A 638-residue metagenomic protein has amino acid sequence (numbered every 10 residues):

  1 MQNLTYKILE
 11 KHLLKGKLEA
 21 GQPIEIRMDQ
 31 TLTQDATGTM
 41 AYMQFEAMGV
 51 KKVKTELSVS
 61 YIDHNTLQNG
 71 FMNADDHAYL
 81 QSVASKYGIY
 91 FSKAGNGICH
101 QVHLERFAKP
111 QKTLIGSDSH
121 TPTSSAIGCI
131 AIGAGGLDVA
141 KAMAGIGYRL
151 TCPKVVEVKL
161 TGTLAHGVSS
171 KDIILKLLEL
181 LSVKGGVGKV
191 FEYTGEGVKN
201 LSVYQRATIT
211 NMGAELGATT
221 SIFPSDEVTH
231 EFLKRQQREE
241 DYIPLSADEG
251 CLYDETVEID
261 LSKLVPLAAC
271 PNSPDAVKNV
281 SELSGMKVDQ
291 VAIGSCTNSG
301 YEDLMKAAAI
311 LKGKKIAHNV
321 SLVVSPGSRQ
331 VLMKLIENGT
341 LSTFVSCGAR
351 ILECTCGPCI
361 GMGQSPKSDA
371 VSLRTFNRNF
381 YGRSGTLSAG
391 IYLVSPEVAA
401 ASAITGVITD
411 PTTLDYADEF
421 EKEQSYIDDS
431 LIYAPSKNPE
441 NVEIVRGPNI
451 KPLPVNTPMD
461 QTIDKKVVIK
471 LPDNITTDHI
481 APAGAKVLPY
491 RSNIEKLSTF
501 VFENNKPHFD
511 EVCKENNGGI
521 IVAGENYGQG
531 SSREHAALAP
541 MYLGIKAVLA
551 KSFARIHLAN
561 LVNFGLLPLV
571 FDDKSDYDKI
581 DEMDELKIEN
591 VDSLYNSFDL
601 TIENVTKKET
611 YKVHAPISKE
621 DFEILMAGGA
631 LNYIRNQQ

Functional and structural regions predicted by a protein language model:
M1-Q638: Fe-S-dependent hydro-lyases/dehydratases of central metabolism
